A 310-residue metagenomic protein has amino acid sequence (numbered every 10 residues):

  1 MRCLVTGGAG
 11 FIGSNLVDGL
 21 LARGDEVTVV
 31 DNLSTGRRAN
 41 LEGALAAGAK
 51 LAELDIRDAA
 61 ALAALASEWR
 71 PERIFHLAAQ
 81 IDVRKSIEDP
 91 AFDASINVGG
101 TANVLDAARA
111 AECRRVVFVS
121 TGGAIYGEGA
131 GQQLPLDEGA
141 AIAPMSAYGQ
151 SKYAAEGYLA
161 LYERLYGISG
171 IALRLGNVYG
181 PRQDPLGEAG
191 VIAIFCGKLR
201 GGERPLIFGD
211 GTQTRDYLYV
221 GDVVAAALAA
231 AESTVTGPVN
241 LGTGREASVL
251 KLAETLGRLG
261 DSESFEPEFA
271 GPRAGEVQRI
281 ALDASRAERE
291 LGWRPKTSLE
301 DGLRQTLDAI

Functional and structural regions predicted by a protein language model:
M1-V178, A227: N-terminal Rossmann-like NAD(P)+-binding domain of SDR-like oxidoreductases, especially those catalyzing
V30, R38, E53, G131-Q133 (+10 more regions): Generic secondary-structure boundary/loop-capping signal
G36, R57, E88, I96-G99 (+8 more regions): Residue-level signal for the nucleotide or nucleotide-sugar donor/cofactor binding architecture
A39-E42, E128-G131, Q183-G187, L252-E254 (+1 more regions): Short aromatic-enriched loop/helix-cap "lid" or pocket-rim segments at secondary-structure transitions that line
D82, G180, D216-Y219: Active-site helix-initiating loop/hinge in glycosyltransferases
A154, Y158, Y162, F195 (+2 more regions): Hydrophobic alpha-helix immediately C-terminal to the catalytic Tyr-X-X-X-Lys motif of short-chain
G197-I310: C-terminal substrate-binding subdomain of Rossmann-fold SDR/epimerase-dehydratase oxidoreductases
